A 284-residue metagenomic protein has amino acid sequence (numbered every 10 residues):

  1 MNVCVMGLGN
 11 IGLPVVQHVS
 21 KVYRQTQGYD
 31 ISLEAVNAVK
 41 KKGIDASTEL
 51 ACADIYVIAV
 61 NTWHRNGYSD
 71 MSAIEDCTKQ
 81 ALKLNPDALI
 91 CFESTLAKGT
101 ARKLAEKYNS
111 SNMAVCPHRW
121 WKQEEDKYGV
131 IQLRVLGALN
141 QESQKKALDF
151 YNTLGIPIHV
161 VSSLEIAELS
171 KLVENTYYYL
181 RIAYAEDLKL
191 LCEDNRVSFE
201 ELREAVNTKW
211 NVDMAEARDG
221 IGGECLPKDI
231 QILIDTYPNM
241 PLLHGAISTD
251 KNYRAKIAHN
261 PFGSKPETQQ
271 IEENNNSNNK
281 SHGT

Functional and structural regions predicted by a protein language model:
M1-A51, Q270-N279: NAD(P)+-binding Rossmann beta1-loop-alpha1 motif at the extreme N-terminus of oxidoreductases
N2, C52, K145, E193-T284: NAD(P)-dependent Rossmann-like dehydrogenase/reductase catalytic/cofactor-binding core
Y29, Y68-E75, K98, Q141 (+10 more regions): Electropositive phosphate-/nucleotide-binding environments in soluble metabolic enzymes
A51-C52, I131: Alpha-helix C-terminal capping/helix-to-coil transition sites in glycosyltransferase folds
C52-I55, W63-E124: Rossmann-like NAD(P)(H) cofactor-binding subdomain of soluble oxidoreductases
A105-A114, W121-K122, D126-V212, T236-N239: Internal alpha-helical scaffold of NAD(P)-dependent oxidoreductase catalytic cores
